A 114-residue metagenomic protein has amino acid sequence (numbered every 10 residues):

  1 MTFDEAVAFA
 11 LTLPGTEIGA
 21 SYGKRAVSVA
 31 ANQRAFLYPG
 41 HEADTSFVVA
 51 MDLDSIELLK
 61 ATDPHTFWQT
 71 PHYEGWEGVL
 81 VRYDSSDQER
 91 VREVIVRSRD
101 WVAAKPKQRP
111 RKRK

Functional and structural regions predicted by a protein language model:
M1-K114: Charge-dense, helix-prone N-terminal extensions
